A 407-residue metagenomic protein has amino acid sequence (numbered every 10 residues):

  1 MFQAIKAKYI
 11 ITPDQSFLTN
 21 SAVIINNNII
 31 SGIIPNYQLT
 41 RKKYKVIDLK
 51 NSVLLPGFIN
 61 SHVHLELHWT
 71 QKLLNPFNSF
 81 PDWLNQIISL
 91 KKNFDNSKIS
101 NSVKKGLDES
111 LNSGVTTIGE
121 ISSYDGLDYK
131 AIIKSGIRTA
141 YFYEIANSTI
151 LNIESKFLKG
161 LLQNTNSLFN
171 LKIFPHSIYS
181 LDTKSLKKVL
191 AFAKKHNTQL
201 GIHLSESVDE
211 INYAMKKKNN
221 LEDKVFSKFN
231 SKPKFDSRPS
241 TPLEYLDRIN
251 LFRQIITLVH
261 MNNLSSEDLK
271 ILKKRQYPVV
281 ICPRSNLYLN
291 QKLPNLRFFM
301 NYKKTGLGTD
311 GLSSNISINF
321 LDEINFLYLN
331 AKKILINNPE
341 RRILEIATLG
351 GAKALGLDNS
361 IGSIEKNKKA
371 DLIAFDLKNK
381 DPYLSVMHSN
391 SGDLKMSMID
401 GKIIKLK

Functional and structural regions predicted by a protein language model:
M1-R41, S52, L357, P382 (+1 more regions): N-terminal metal-binding scaffold of metallo-dependent hydrolase/deaminase domains
K8, K369-K407: C-terminal cap of metal-dependent C-N hydrolases
V53, Q71-I137, L158-N166: Alpha-helical scaffold segments that flank or form the walls of functional sites
P56-H68, Q199-V208: Histidine-centered catalytic micro-motifs
H64, S123-Y124, E144-S148, H176-I178 (+4 more regions): Active-site beta-loop-alpha junctions enriched in small/polar residues
W69-S100, A140-Y143, V208-R253, L327-N337: Active-site gating loops and adjacent loop-to-helix segments of metal-dependent hydrolytic enzymes
K130-I133, S155-P278, N290-T305, N359: Histidine/acidic residue-rich metal-binding segments in metalloenzymes
R248-L251, P294-L377, S389: His/Asp/Glu-enriched, well-ordered alpha-helical/loop segment that forms or immediately abuts the divalent-metal
